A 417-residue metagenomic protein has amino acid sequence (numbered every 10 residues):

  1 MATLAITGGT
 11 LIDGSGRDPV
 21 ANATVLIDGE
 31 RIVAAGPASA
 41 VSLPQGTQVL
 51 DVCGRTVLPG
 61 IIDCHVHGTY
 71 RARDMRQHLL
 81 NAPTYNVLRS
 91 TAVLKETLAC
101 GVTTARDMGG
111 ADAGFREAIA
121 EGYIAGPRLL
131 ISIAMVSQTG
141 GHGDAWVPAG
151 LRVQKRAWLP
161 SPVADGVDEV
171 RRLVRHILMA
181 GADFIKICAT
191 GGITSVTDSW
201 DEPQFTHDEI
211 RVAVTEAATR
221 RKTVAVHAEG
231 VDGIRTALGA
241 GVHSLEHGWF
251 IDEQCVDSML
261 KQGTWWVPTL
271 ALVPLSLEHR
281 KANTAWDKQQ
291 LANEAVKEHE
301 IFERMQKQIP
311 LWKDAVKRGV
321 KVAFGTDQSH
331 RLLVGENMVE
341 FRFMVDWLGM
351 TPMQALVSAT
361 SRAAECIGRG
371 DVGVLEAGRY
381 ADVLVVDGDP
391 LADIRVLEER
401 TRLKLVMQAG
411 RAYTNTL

Functional and structural regions predicted by a protein language model:
A2-L4, L11, S15-L58: Histidine-rich, glycine-flanked metal-binding segment
G9, D13, G29, A359-S361 (+1 more regions): C-terminal cap of metal-dependent C-N hydrolases
R55-E121, T139-A145, D208, D232-G233 (+1 more regions): Metal-associated gating/positioning segment near the N- to mid-region
T69-L88, K95-L98, I133, T139-L159 (+2 more regions): Active-site gating loops and adjacent loop-to-helix segments of metal-dependent hydrolytic enzymes
A72-M75, E117, S195-T197, I234-A240 (+5 more regions): Histidine/acidic-residue-rich catalytic or RNA/ligand-binding cores of hydrolases and nuclease-related proteins
R89-F115, A125-M135, A182-S195, T223 (+3 more regions): Divalent metal-dependent hydrolysis catalytic cores, especially in the metallo-beta-lactamase
E169-W266, R280-Q290, F302-V322: Histidine/acidic residue-rich metal-binding segments in metalloenzymes
T219, T223, K288, A292-V296 (+1 more regions): His/Asp/Glu-enriched, well-ordered alpha-helical/loop segment that forms or immediately abuts the divalent-metal
